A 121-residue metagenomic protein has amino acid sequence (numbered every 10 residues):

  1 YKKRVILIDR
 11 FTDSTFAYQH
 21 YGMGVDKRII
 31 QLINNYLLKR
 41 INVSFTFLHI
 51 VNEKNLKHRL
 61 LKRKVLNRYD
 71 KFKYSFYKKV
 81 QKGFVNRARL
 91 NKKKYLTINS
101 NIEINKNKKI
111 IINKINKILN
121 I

Functional and structural regions predicted by a protein language model:
Y1, N35-K39, N86-A88: Short, flexible, glycine/charge-rich loop motifs used to bind or transfer phosphoryl groups or to couple energy/partner
K2-I6: Loop/turn-to-beta-strand initiation segments
L7, F45-L48, L96-I98: Hydrophobic/aromatic beta-strand patches that form the interior of the parallel beta-sheet core in alpha/beta enzyme
R10: Walker B catalytic acidic pair
D13-K82: A glycine- and Lys/Arg-enriched "phosphate-lid" helix/loop adjacent to the NTP-binding pocket of small-molecule kinases
K54-I121: NTP-dependent small-molecule kinase module
